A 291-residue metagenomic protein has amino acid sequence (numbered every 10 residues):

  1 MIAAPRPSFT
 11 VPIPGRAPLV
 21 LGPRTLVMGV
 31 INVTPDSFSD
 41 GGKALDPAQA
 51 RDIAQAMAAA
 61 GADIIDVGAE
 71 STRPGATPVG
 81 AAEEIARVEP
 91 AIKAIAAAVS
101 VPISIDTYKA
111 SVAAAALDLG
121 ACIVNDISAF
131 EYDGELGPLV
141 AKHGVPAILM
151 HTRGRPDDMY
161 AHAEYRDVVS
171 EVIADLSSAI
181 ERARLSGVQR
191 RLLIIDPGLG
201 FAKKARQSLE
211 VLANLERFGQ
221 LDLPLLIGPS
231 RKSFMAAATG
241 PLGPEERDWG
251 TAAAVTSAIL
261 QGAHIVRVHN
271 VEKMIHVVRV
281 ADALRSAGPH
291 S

Functional and structural regions predicted by a protein language model:
I2-P7, I13, G22, S39-I53 (+6 more regions): Active-site-adjacent loop and "lid" segments of alpha/beta metabolic enzymes
P35: Catalytic-pocket segment enriched in acidic/His residues
D52-G68, Q261: Catalytic domains of carbohydrate-active enzymes, especially glycoside hydrolases
L199: Active-site metal-binding loops of divalent metal-dependent hydrolases
